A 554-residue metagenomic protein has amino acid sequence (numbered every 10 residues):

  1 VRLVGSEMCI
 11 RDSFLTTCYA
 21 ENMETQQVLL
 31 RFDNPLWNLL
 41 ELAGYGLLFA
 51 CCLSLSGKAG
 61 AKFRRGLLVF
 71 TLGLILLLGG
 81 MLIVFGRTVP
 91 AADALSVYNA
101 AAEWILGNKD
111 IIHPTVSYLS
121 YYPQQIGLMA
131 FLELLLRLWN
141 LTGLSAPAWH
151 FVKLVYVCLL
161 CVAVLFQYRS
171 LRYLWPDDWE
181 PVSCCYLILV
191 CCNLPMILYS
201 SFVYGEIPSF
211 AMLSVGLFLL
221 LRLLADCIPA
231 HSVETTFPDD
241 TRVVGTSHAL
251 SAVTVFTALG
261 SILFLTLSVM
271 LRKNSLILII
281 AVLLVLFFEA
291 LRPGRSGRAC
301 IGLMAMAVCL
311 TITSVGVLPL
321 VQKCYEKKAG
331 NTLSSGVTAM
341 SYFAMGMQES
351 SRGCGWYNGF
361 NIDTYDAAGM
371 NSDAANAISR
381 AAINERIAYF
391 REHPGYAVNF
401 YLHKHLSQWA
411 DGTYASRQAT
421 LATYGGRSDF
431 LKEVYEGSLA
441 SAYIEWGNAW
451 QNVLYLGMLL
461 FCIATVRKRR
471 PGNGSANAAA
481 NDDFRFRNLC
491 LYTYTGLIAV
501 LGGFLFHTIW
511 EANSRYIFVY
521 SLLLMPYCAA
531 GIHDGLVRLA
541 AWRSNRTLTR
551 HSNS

Functional and structural regions predicted by a protein language model:
V1-I10: Short, small-residue-biased leader/transition segments that mark boundaries at the very start of proteins
V28-G44, P147-Y156, H403-V500: Membrane-interface anchor segments at the N-terminal boundary of transmembrane helices in multi-pass membrane enzymes
L95-S120, G127, S351-G359: Extracytosolic helix-loop segments that constitute the early lumenal/periplasmic catalytic or substrate-binding loops
N99-A100, S117-A146: Short hydrophobic/aromatic helix or loop-helix immediately within or flanking a transmembrane segment in polytopic
V152-L159, C185-L220, S268-L278, Y516-S521: Multi-pass, polyprenyl lipid-linked donor-dependent membrane glycosyltransferases
L154-P176, V215, L460: Transmembrane-helix motifs of polytopic, lipid-linked glycan transferases
Q167-C192, Y494: Transmembrane-helix signature of polytopic, membrane-embedded enzymes that assemble or transfer cell-envelope glycans
K323-G425: Membrane-proximal stem/loop segments at transmembrane-domain junctions that anchor or position
